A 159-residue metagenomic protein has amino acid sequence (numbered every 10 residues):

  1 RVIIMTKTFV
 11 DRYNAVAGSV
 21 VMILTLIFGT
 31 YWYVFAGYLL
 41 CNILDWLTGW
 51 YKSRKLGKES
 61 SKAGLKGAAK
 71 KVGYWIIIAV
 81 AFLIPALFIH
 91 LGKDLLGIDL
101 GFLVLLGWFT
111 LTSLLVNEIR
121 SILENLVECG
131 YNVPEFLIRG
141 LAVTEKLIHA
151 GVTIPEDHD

Functional and structural regions predicted by a protein language model:
R1-R12, V116, R120-D159: Membrane-proximal cytosolic segments adjacent to transmembrane helices
K7-V10, T30, E59-G67, G101: Membrane-helix interfacial "entry" motifs
A15-T25: Hydrophobic, membrane-inserted alpha-helices
L26-V34: Transmembrane helix interruption/hinge and helix-loop junction motifs
Y38-T48, Y74-F82, T110-S121: Alpha-helical transmembrane segments of multi-pass membrane proteins
L40-K52, E59, L95-G97: N-terminal intrinsically disordered, cationic/polar leader segments that include organellar targeting peptides
L56-I78: Juxtamembrane helix-capping/reentrant segments at transmembrane boundaries
K70-L111: Mid-chain, well-packed structural core segment of small domains
